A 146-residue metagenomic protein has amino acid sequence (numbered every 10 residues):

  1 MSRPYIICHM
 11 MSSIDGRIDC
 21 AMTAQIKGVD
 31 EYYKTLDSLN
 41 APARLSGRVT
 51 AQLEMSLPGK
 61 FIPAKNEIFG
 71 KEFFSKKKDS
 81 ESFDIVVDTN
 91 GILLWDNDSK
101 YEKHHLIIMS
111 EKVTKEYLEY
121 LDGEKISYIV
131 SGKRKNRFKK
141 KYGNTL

Functional and structural regions predicted by a protein language model:
M1-K100: N-terminal nucleotide/polyanion-binding subdomain common to many enzyme families
L45-R48, I85-D88, H105-K112, V130: Short internal beta-strands
Y101-K103, E124: Short, structured coil segments at secondary-structure junctions
K112-L146: A glycine-rich beta-strand to alpha-helix segment that forms a phosphate/ribose-binding loop at ligand/cofactor sites
